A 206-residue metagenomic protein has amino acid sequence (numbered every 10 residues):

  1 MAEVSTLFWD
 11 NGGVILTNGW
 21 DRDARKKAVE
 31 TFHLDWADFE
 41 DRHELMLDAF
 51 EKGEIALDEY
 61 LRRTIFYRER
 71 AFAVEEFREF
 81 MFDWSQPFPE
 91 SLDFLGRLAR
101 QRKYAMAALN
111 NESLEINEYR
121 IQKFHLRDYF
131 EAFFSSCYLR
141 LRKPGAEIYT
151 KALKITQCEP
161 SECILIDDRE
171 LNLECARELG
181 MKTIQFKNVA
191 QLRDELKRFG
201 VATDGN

Functional and structural regions predicted by a protein language model:
M1-V4, S113-L114, E118-N206: Asp-based, Mg2+/Mn2+-dependent phosphohydrolase catalytic module
A2-R42, E178-L179: Active-site neighborhood of HAD-like aspartate-dependent phosphohydrolases
D10-G13, G53, L98, A108 (+2 more regions): Generic structural signal for small/hydrophobic residues in well-ordered secondary structure, especially within
D23, K27, L45, E59 (+7 more regions): Alpha-helical elements of Rossmann-like donor-binding domains used by nucleotide-donor carbohydrate transfer enzymes
F32-H43, E69-F80, V201-N206: Short, surface-exposed acidic
D48-R78: A metal-dependent, Asp-based hydrolase signature
F66, E75-A107, E118, A146 (+1 more regions): Short, acidic loop-to-helix structural element flanking the phosphoryl-transfer center in phosphate-processing enzymes
